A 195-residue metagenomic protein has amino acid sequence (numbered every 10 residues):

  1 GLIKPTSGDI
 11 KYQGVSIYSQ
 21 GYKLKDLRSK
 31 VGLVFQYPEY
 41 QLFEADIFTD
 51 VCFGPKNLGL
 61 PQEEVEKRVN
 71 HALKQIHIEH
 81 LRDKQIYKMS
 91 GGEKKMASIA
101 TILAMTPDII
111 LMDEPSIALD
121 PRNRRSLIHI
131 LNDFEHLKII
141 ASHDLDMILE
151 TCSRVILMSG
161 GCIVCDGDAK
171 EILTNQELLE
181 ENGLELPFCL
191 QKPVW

Functional and structural regions predicted by a protein language model:
G8-S19, L27: Conserved ABC transporter NBD signature motif
E63-L81: Conserved ABC ATPase "signature" region
Q85-M89, E93: Conserved ABC ATPase signature
I110-D113: Catalytic Walker B motif of ABC-type/P-loop ATPase nucleotide-binding domains
S142-H143: H-loop/switch region of ABC-family ATPase nucleotide-binding domains
I148-E150: A short, surface-exposed alpha-helical micro-motif characterized by mixed small hydrophobic and charged/polar residues
C162-E185: Conserved beta-strand-loop-alpha-helix hinge in the C-terminal portion of ABC ATPase nucleotide-binding domains
